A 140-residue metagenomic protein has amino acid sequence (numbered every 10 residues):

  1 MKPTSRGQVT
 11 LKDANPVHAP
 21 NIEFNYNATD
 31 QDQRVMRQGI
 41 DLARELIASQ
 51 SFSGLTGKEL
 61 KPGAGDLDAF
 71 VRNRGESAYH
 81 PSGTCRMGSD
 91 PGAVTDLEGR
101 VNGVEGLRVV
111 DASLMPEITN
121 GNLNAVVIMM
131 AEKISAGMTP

Functional and structural regions predicted by a protein language model:
M1-V126, I134-P140: FAD-dependent oxidoreductase catalytic-site/capping-region signature
